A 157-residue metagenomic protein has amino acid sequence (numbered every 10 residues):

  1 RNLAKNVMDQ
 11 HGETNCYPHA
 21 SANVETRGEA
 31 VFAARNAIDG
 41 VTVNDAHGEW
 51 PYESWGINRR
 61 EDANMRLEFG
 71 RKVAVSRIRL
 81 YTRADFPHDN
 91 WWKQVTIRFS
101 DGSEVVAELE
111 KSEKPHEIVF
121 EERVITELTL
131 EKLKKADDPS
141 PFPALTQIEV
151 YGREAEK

Functional and structural regions predicted by a protein language model:
R1-E68, P87-N90, E156: Disordered, acidic Ser/Thr/Pro-rich linker "stalks" and the adjacent N-terminal cap of the next globular domain
E49-Y52, R79-T82, G102-V105: Short secondary-structure boundary micro-motifs
R59-N64, D85-K157: Trp- and acidic/polar-enriched beta-sheet ligand-binding modules for extracellular glycan and matrix recognition
F69-R71, F99: A short glycine/threonine-centered beta-strand motif
R71-K72, P141: A broadly tuned, weak detector of single residues within folded domains
V73-P87: A short beta-strand element within beta-rich, extracytoplasmic domains of secreted/secretory-pathway proteins
